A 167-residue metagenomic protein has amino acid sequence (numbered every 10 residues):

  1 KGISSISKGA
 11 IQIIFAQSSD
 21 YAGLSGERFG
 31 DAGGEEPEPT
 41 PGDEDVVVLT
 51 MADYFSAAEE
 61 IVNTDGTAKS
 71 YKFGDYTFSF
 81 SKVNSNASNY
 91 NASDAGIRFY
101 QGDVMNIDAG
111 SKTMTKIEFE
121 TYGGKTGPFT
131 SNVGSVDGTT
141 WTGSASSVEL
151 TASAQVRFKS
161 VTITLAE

Functional and structural regions predicted by a protein language model:
K1-G34: OB-fold single-stranded nucleic acid-binding module
G33-D75: Extracellular carbohydrate-recognition regions
F73-S88, A92-S93: Extended, solvent-exposed, non-transmembrane regions
N89-S111, D137-T139, R157-F158: Short beta-strands within extracellular/lumenal beta-sheet-rich domains
E120-T139: Short, surface-exposed beta-strand/strand-loop-strand elements in extracellular ectodomains
D137-A145, I163-E167: Short, surface-exposed tryptophan/glycine-enriched loops that mediate extracellular molecular recognition
E149-R157: Short beta-strand-plus-loop segments that form exposed binding edges in beta-rich domains
